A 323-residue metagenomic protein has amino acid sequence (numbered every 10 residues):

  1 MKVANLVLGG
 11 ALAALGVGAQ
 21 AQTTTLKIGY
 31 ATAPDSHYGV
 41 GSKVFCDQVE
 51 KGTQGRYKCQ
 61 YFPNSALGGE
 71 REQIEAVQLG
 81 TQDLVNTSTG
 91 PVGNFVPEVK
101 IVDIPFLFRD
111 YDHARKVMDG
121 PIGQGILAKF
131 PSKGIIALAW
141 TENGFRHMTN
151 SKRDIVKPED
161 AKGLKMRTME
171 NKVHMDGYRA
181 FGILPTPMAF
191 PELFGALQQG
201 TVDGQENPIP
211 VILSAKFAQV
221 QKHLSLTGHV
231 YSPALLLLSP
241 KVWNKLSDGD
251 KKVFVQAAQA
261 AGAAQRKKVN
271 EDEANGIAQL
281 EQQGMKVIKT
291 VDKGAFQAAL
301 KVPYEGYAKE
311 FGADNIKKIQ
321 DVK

Functional and structural regions predicted by a protein language model:
M1-V7: Bacterial N-terminal signal peptides that target proteins for export
L15-A21: Sec/Tat signal peptide C-region and signal peptidase I cleavage site
Q22-H113, P121-Q124, A128-K323: N-terminal secretory/targeting leader peptides
